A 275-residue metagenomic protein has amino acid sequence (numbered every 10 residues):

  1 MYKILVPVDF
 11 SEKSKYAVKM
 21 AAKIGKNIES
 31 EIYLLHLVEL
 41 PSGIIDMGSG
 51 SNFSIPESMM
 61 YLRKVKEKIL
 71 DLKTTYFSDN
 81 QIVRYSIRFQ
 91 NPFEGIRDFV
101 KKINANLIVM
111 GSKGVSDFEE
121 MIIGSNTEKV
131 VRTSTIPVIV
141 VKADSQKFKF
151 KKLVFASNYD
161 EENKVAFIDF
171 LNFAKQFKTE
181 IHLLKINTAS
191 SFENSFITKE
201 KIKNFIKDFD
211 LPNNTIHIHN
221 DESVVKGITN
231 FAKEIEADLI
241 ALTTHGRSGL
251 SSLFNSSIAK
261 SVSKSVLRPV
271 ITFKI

Functional and structural regions predicted by a protein language model:
M1, N104-N106, T127, I136 (+2 more regions): Local beta-strand N-terminus motif with an aromatic residue
M1-N52, K152-I216, E234-L239, S265: Small/aliphatic-rich secondary-structure junction motif
Y33-L35, R84-R88, I139, H182-L184 (+2 more regions): General small-molecule cofactor/ligand-binding pocket signal
N52-E67: A short acidic, glycine-rich active-site loop that binds or catalyzes chemistry on phosphate/adenosine moieties
T74-I108, F209-I240, G246-F254, R268: Structural beta-alpha unit
V109-G111, V138-A143, T243, V270-K274: Short beta-strand elements of ligand-binding domains
M110-K129, L242-S265: Glycine-rich, Arg-bearing micro-motifs that act as flexible, cationic patches
T127-D144: Short, structured interface segments
